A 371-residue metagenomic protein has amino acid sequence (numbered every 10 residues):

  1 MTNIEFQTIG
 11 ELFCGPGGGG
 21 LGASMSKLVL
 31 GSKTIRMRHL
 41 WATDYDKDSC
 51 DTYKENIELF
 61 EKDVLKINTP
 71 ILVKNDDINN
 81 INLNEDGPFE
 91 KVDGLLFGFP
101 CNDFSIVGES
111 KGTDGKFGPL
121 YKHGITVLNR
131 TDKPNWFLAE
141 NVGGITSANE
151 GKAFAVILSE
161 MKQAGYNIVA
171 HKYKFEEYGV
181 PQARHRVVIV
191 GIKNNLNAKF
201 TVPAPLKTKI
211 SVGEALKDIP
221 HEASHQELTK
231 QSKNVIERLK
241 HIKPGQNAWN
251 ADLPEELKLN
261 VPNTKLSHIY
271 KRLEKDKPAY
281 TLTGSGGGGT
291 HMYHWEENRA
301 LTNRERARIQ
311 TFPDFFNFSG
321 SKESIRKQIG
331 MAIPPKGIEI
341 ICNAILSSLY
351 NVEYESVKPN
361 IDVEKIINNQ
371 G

Functional and structural regions predicted by a protein language model:
T2-K133, G143-S147, K152-A155: Core alpha/beta nucleotide-donor-binding catalytic domains of modification enzymes
F6-I9, R184-R186, K277-A279: Extracellular structured ligand-interaction cores
L12, A42, T146, E150 (+4 more regions): Aromatic-acidic/polar surface patches that form glycan- and anion
P16, F99-D103, K193, G286 (+1 more regions): Short, small-residue-rich loop/turn micro-motifs
C50-K54, L158, G213, C342 (+1 more regions): Non-transmembrane alpha-helical segments in soluble domains of secreted/periplasmic/extracellular proteins
L83-G94, C101-I269: Class I S-adenosyl-L-methionine
N234-G371: C-terminal target-recognition/interaction regions appended to catalytic cores
